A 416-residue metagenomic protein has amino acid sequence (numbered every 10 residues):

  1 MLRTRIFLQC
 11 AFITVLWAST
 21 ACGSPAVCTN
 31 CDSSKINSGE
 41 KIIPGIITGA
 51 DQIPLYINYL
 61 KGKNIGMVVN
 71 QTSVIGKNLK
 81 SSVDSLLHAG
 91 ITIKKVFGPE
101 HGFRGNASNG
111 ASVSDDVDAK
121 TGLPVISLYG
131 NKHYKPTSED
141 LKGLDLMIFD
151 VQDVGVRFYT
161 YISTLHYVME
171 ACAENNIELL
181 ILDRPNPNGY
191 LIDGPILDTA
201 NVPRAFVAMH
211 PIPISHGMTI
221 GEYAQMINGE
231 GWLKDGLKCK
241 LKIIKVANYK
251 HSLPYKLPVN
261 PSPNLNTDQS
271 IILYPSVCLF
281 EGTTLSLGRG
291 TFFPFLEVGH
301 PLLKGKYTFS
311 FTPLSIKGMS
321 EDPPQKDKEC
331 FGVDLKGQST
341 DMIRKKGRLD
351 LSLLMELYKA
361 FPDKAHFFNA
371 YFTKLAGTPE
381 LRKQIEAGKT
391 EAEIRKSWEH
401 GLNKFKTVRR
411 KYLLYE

Functional and structural regions predicted by a protein language model:
M1-E40: Bacterial Sec-dependent N-terminal signal peptides
T92-E100, L182: Short internal beta-strands
G105-G110, L180-P203: Glycine-rich, charge-decorated loop segments at or immediately adjacent to ligand/cofactor-binding or catalytic sites
S114-L144, V156: Glycine-rich oxoanion-binding loops at beta->alpha junctions
D153-L165: Glycine/threonine-rich flexible loop motifs
P203-Y274: Conserved anion/nucleotide-ligand pocket segment
A247-K326: Glycine-rich, aromatic-lined ligand/substrate-binding cores of catalytic and carbohydrate-binding domains
P294, V298-S397: Conserved functional hotspot residues or short segments at active or partner-binding sites across diverse domains
